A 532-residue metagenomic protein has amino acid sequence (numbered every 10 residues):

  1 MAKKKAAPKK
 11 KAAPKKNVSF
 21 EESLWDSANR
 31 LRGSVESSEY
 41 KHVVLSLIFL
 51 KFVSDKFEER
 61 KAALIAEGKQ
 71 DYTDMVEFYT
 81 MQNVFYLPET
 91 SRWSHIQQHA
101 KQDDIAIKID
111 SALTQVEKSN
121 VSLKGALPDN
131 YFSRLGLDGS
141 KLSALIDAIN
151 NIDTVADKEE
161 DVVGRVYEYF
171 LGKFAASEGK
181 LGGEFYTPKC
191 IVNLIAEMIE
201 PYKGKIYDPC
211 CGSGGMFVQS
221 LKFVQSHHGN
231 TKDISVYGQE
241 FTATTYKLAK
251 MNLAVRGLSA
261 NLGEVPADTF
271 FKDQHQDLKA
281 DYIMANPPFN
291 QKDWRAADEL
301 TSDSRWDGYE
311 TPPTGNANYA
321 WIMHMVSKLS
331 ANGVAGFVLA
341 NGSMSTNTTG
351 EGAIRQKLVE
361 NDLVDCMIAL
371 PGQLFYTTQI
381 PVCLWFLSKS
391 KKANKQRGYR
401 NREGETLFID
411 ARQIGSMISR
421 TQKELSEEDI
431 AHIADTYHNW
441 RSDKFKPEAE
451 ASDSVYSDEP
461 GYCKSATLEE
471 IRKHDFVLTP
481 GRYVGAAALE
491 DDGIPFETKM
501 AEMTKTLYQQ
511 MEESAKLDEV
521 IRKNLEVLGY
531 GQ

Functional and structural regions predicted by a protein language model:
M1-Y202, N261-Q274, A369-G372, S390 (+2 more regions): Non-catalytic, mostly N-terminal accessory regions of nucleic-acid modification and defense proteins
S23, R30, E39-F52, Y246 (+2 more regions): Conserved Class I SAM-dependent methyltransferase catalytic core
S34, W294-N316, G342-E351, P371-T377 (+2 more regions): Short, contiguous acidic/charged loop-to-helix segments that flank catalytic cores in large enzymes
L135, A156, C210, G238-T242 (+10 more regions): Hydrophobic alpha-helical scaffolding
L181-A285, N290-Y309, A320, L339-G342 (+2 more regions): Conserved S-adenosyl-L-methionine
V218, K247, A285-P287, Y319-M323 (+12 more regions): Feature representing long, continuous alpha-helical segments
K279-A280, N316-N318, N332-A340, V364-D365 (+6 more regions): Active-site lining segments that contact anionic ligands and/or coordinate catalytic metals
K292-A296, G336-F337, T346-T349, M367 (+3 more regions): Extended hydrophobic-aromatic, low-complexity segments
